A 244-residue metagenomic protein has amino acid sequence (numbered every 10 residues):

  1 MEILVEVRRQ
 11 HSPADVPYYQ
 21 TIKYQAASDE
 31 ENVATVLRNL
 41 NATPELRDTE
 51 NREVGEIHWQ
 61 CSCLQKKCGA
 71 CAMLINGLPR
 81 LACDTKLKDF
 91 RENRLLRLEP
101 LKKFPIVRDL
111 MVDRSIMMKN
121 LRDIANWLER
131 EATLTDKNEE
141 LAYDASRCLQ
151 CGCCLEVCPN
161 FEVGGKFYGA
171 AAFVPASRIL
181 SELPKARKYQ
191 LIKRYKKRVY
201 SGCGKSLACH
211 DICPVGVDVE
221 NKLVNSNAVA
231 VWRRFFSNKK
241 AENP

Functional and structural regions predicted by a protein language model:
M1-I22: Eukaryote-biased recognition of intrinsically disordered, low-complexity regulatory segments
M1-I3, Q65-A72: A short, compositionally biased
R8, Q25, I75-G77: Short strand-turn-strand beta-turns centered on an Asx-Gly dipeptide
Y18-N32: Short, contiguous acidic and Ser/Thr-rich linear segments
E31-G55, R94-P244: Ferredoxin-type iron-sulfur electron-transfer modules in oxidoreductases and energy-metabolism complexes
I57, C61-Q65: Serine/threonine-rich, repeat-prone extracellular segments and beta-strand-based repeat modules of secreted/surface
I75-L98: Glycine-rich phosphate/adenylate-binding loop and adjacent beta-alpha elements of nucleotide- or dinucleotide-binding
